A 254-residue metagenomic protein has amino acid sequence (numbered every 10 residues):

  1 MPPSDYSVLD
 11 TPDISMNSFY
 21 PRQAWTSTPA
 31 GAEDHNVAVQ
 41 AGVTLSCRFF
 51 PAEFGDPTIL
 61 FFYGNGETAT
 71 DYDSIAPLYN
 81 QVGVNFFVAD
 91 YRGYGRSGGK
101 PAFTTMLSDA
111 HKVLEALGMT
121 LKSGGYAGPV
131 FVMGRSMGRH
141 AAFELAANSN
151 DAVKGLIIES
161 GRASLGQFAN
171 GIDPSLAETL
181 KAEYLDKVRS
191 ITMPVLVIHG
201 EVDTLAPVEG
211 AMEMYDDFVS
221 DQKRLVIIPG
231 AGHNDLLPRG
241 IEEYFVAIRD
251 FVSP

Functional and structural regions predicted by a protein language model:
M1-A38, L45-R48: An N-terminal hydrophobic leader/cap segment in hydrolases
N65-L78: The serine-hydrolase catalytic nucleophile loop
I75, M193, P207-D216: Short alpha-helix in the alpha/beta-hydrolase fold that links the catalytic acid
Y79-G98: Conserved alpha/beta-hydrolase
P101-S123: Alpha/beta-hydrolase active-site loop
I191-T192, V197-H199, D203: Short beta-strand/loop motif that positions the catalytic acidic residue of the alpha/beta-hydrolase fold
E201-A206, H233-D235: Acidic catalytic loop of the alpha/beta-hydrolase fold
A231-I241: Catalytic histidine-centered segment of alpha/beta-hydrolase-like enzymes
